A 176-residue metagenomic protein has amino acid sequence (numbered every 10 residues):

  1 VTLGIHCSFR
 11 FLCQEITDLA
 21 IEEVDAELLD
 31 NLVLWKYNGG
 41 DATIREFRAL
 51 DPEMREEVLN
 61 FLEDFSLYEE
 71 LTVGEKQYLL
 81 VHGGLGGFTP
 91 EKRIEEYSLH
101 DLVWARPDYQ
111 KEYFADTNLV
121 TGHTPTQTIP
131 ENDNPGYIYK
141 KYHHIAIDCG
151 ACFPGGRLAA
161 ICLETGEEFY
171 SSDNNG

Functional and structural regions predicted by a protein language model:
V1-E27, N31: Core catalytic region of metal-dependent phosphoesterases/phosphodiesterases, especially metallo-beta-lactamase-like
S8, C152-F153, G176: A short acidic, often aromatic-flanked loop/helix-cap motif at beta-alpha or helix-coil junctions that lines enzyme
F11-L12, G155-A159: Short, charged, surface-exposed secondary-structure boundary motifs
V24-A146, G150-G156, S172: Acidic, His/Gly-enriched loop-helix segments that form or flank divalent-metal centers in metallo-dependent hydrolases
T72-E75, C162-E167: Short acidic-glycine loop/turn motifs at beta-strand connectors
T165, Y170-G176: Conserved glycine-rich phosphate/nucleotide-binding loop and adjacent Mg2+-coordinating catalytic segment
